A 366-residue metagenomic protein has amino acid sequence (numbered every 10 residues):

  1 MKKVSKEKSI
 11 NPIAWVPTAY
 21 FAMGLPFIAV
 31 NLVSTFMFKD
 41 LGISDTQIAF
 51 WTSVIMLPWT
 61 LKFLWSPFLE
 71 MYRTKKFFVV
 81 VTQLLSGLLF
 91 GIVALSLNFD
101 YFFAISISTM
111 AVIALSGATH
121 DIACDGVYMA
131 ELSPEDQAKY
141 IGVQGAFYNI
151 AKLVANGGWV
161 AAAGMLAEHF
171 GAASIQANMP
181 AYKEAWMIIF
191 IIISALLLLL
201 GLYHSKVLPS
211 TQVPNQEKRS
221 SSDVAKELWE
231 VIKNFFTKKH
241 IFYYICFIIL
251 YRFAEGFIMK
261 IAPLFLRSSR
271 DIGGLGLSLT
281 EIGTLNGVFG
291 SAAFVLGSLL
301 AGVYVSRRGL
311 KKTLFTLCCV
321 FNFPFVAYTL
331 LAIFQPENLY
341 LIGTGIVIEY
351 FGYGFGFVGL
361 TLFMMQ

Functional and structural regions predicted by a protein language model:
M1-I10, P209-I245: Juxtamembrane intracellular "pre-TM" segments in multi-pass secondary transporters
K2-W59, I241-G276, G283: Helix-loop boundary and gating motifs at the non-cytosolic
P58-K62, A138-E168, G287-G290: Glycine-rich segments within core transmembrane alpha-helices of 12-TM secondary carriers
T60-T74, L296-F315, L331: Helix-to-loop junctions at the C-terminal end of transmembrane segments in multipass secondary transporters
P67-E70, A94, V154-K183, G302-V303: Transmembrane alpha-helix termini and helix-breaking/packing motifs in multi-pass membrane transporters
V80-F102, C319-E337: C-terminal ends and interior cores of transmembrane alpha-helices in multi-pass membrane transporters/permeases
S194-P214: C-terminal membrane-cytosol helix-exit motif in multi-pass small-molecule transporters
K311-L360: C-terminal transmembrane helical hairpin of 12-TM major facilitator-type secondary transporters
